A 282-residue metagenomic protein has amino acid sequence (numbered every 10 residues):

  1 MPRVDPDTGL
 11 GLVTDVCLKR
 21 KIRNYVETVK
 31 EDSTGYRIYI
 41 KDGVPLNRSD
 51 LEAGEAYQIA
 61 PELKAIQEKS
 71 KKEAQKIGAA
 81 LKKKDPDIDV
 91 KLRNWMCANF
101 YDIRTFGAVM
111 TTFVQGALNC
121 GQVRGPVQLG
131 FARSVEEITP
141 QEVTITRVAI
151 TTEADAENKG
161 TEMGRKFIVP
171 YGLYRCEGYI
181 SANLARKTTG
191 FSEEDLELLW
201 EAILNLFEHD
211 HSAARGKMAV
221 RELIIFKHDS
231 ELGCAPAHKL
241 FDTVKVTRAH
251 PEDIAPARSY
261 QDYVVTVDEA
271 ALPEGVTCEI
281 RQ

Functional and structural regions predicted by a protein language model:
M1-Q282: RNA-binding basic/glycine-rich loop and surface signature characteristic of RAMP-family CRISPR effectors
